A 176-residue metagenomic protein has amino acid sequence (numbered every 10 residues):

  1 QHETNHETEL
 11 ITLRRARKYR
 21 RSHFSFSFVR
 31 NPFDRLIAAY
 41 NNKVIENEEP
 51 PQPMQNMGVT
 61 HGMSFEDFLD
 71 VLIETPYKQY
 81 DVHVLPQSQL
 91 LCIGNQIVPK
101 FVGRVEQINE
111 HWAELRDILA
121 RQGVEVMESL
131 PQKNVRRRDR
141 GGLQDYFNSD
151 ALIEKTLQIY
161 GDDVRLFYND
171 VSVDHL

Functional and structural regions predicted by a protein language model:
Q1-L176: Membrane-interface amphipathic segments in extracytoplasmic regions
